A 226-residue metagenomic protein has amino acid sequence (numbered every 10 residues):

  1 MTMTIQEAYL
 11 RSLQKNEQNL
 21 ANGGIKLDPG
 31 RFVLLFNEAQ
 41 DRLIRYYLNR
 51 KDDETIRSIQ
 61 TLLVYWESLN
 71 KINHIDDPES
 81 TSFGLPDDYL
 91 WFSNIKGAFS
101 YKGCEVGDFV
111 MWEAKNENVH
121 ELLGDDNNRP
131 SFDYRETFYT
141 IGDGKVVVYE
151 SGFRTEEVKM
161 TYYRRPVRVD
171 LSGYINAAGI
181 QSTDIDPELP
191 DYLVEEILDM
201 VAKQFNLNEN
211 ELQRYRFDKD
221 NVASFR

Functional and structural regions predicted by a protein language model:
T2-R226: Glycine-enriched, solvent-exposed interface loops adjoining structured elements
